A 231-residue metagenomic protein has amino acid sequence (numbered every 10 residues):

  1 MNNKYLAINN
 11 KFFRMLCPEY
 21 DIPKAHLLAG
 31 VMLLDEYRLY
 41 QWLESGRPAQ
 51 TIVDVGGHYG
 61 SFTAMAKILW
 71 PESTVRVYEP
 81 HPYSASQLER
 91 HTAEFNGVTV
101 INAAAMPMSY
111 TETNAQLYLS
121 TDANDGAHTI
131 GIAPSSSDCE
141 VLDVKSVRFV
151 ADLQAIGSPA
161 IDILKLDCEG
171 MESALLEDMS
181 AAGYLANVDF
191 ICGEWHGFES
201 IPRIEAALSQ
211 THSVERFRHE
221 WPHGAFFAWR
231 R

Functional and structural regions predicted by a protein language model:
M1-R231: Phosphate/nucleotide-binding beta-alpha loop and adjacent structural elements of enzyme active sites
